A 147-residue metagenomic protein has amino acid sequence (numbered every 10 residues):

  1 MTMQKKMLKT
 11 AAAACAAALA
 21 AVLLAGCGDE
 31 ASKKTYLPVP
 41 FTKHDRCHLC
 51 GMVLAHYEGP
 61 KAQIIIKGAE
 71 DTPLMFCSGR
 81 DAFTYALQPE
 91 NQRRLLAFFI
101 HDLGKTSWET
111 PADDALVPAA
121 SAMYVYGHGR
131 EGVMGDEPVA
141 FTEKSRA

Functional and structural regions predicted by a protein language model:
T2-C15: Bacterial N-terminal signal peptides that target proteins for export
L23-G26: C-terminal motif of bacterial Sec signal peptides marking the signal peptidase cleavage site
G28-E30: Bacterial signal peptide processing site
V39-L74, R80: Post-signal-peptide N-terminal segment of Sec-exported extracytoplasmic proteins
I65-E70, Q92-R93, R130-G135: Short glycine-enriched loop/turn motifs at secondary-structure junctions
A69-T110, A115-L116: Mid-length scaffold segments of soluble, non-membrane domains
A82, R146-A147: A generic structural signal for short hydrophobic patches within well-formed alpha-helices
L96-R146: Thiol/selenol-based redox catalytic cores and closely related redox-interacting motifs
